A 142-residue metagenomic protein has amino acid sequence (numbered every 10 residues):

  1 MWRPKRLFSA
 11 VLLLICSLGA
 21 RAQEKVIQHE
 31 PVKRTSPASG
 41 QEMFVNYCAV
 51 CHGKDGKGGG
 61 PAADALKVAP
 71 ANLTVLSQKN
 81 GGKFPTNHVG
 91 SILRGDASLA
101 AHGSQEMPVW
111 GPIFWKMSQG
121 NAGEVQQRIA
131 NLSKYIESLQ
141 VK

Functional and structural regions predicted by a protein language model:
M1-F8: Bacterial N-terminal signal peptides that target proteins for export
L13-R21: Hydrophobic h-region of N-terminal signal peptides that target proteins for export in Gram-negative bacteria
A22-M43, G81: Electrostatic cytochrome c docking/interface patches
R34-K57, V89: Sequence/structural segment immediately N-terminal to covalent heme-attachment motifs in c-type and related
S36, F44, P85-H88, V125-R128 (+1 more regions): Stable alpha-helical elements in mature extracytoplasmic
Q41, K57-G90, V109-N121: Gly/Gly-Pro-rich "capping" loops immediately C-terminal to redox-active cysteine motifs in periplasmic/lumenal
V45, A49, Q78, R94-S98 (+2 more regions): Sec-exported extracytoplasmic/periplasmic mature domains
S91-I92, G103-K142: C-terminal capping alpha-helices of c-type cytochrome domains
